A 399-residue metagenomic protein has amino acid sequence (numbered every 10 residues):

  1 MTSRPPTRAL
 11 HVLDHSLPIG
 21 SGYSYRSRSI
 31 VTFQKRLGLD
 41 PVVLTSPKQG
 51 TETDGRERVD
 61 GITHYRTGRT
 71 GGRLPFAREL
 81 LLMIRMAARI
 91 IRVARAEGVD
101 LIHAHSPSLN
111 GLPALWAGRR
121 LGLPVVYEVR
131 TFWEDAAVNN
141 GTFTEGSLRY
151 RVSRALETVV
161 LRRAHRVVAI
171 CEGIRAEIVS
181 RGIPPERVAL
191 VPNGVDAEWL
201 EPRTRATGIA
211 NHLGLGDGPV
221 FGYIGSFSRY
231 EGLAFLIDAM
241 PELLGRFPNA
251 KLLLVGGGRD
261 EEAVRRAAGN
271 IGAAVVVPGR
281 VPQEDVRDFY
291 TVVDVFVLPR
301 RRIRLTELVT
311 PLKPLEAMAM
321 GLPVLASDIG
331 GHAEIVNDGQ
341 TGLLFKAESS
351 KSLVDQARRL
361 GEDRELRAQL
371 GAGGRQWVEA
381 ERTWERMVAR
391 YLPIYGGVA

Functional and structural regions predicted by a protein language model:
M1-R69, L243: N-terminal subdomain of nucleotide-sugar transferases
R8-V12, L215-M240: Conserved donor-binding/catalytic core segment of Leloir-type glycosyltransferases
E97-L101, H165, Y290-E307, L322-P323: Acidic donor-binding loop of glycosyltransferase active sites
G173, G194: Carbohydrate-associated surface elements
E262-R287: Nucleotide-activated donor-binding/catalytic signature segment of Leloir-type glycosyltransferases, i.e., the conserved
L298, E316-A319, P323-A326, V336: Short hydrophobic beta-strand element within catalytic cores of glycosyltransferases and related nucleotide-activated
N337-G339, L343-S350, R359-E365: Conserved acidic donor-binding segment of nucleotide-sugar-dependent glycosyltransferases
S352, R359, L366-E381, R390-P393: A short, well-ordered alpha-helix in the C-terminal region of glycosyltransferases
